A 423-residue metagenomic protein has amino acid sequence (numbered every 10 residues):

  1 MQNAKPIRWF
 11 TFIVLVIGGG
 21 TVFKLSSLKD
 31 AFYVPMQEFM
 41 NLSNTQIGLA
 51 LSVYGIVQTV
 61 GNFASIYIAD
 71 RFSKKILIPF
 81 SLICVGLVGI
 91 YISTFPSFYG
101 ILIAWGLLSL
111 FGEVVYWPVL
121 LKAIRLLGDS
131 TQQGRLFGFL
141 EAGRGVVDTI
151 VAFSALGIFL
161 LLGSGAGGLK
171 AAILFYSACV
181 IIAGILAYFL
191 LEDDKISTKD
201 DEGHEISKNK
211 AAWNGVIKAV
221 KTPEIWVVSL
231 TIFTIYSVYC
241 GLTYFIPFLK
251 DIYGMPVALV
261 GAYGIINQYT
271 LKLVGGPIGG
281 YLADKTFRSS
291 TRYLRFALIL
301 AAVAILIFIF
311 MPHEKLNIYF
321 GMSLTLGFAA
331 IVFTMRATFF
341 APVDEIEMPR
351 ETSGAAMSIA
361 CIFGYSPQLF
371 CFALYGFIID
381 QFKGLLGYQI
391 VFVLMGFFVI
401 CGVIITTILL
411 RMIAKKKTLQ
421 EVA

Functional and structural regions predicted by a protein language model:
M1-K5, K195-V227: Juxtamembrane intracellular "pre-TM" segments in multi-pass secondary transporters
K29-A31, V151-A152, T222-G279, R336 (+1 more regions): Extracytoplasmic gate region of multi-pass secondary transporters
V60-F98: Conserved MFS/SLC helix-loop-helix module at the cytosolic interface between two early adjacent transmembrane helices
R71-L82, D284-I299: Cytoplasmic membrane-interface "Motif A"-like loop-to-helix N-cap segments of 12-TM Major Facilitator Superfamily
W105-G143: Cytoplasmic helix-loop-helix junction between adjacent transmembrane helices in 12-TM secondary transporters
G134-F159, C361-F372: Glycine-rich segments within core transmembrane alpha-helices of 12-TM secondary carriers
A155, S177-D200, I405-L410: C-terminal membrane-cytosol helix-exit motif in multi-pass small-molecule transporters
S289-F339: C-terminal transmembrane helical hairpin of 12-TM major facilitator-type secondary transporters
